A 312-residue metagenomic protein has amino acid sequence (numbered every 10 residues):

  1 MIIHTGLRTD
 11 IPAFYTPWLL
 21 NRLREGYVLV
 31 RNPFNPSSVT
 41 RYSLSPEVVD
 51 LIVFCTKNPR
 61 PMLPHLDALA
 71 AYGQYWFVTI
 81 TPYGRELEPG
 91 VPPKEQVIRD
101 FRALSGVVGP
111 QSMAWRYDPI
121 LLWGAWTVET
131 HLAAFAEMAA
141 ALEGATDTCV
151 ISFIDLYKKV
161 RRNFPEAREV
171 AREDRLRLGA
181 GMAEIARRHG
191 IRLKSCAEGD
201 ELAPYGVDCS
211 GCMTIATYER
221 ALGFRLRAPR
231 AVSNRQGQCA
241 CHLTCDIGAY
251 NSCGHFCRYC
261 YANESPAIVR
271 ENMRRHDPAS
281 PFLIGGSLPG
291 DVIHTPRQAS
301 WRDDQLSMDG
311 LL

Functional and structural regions predicted by a protein language model:
M1-F77, T81-L87, F101-S105, P266-L312: Conserved Radical SAM active-site core
T9, N58, I80-G84, P119-L121 (+2 more regions): Active-site-proximal loop/turn and secondary-structure-junction residues that shape catalytic pockets, frequently
Y83-V91, P119-E129, N163-V170: Surface-exposed cleft-lining segments at the edges of enzyme active sites
Q96-R162, A180-A197: Conserved C-terminal portion of the radical SAM core fold that forms the substrate/S-adenosylmethionine-binding
V160-P165, E169-C245: A conserved mid-domain beta-alpha-beta active-site/ligand-binding segment of alpha/beta enzyme cores
I191-K194, V207-A228, H242, N263-A279 (+2 more regions): Intrinsically disordered, low-complexity segments enriched in serine, threonine, and glycine
G237, L243-S265: Local cysteine-cluster metal-coordination motifs and their immediate loop/turn environment, predominantly Fe-S cluster
